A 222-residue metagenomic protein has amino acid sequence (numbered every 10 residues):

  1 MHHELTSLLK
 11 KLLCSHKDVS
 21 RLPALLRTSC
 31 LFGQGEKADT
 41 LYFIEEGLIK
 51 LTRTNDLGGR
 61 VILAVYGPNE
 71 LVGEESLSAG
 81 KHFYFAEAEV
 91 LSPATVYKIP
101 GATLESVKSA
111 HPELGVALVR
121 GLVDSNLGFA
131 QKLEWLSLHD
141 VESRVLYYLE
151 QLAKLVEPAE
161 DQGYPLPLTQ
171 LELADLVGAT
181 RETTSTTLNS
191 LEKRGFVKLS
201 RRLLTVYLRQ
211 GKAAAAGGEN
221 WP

Functional and structural regions predicted by a protein language model:
M1-C30, L71-V72, S76-A79, A110: Cyclic nucleotide-binding regulatory module and flanking cytosolic helices
A24, S29-S92: Cyclic nucleotide-binding regulatory domains
T52, E74-E75, S106-V107, Y148 (+1 more regions): Residues that scaffold the ATP/ADP-binding catalytic core of kinase and kinase-like folds
E70-L71, T103, E172, G211: Short, well-ordered alpha-helical scaffold segment located in the soluble/lumenal catalytic or ligand-binding core
S109-G178: Polybasic "coupling" helices that flank or enter modular domains
L152-P222: Phosphate-/nucleic-acid-contacting segments
